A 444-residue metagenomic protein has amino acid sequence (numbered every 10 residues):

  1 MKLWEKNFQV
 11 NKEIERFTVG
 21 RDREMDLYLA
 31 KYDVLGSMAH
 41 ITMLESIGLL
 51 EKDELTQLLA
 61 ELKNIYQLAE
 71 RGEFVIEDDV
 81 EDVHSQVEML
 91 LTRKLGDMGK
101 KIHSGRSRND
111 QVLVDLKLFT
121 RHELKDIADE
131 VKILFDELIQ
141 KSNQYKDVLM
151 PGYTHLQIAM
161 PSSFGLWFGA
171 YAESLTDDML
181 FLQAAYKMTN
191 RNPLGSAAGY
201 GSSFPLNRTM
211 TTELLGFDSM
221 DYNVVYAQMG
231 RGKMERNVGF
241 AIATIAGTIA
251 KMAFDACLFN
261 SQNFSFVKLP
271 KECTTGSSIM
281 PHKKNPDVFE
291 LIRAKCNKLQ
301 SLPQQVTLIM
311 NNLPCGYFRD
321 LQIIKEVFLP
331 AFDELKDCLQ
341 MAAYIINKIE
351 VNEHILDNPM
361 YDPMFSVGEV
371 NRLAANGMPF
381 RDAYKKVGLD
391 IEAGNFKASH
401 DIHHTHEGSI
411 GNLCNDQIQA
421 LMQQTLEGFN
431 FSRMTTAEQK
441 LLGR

Functional and structural regions predicted by a protein language model:
M1-G201, L206-T212, S219, T275-G276 (+3 more regions): A helix-coil-helix interface module used to build multimeric assemblies and to scaffold catalytic/cofactor sites
M1-G36, D97-M98, S265, M280-R444: Glycine-rich cofactor/substrate-binding loops
H40, E61, I65-L68, L90 (+13 more regions): Generic, well-ordered alpha-helical scaffold segments in large soluble proteins
L58-L59, L215, K271-C273, M360 (+1 more regions): A general structural motif at alpha-helix termini
H103, R108-Q111, H155-S162, L166 (+9 more regions): Alpha-helix capping and helix-loop boundary segments enriched in small/acidic/polar residues
K117, R121-A128, K132, I139 (+10 more regions): Short amphipathic alpha-helical segments with heptad-repeat character
I139, N143-K146, K187-N190, C257 (+4 more regions): Alpha-helical coiled-coil oligomerization motifs
L215-P303: Acidic, glycine-rich loop-and-beta core segments that form the ion-binding/anion-interacting portion of active sites
